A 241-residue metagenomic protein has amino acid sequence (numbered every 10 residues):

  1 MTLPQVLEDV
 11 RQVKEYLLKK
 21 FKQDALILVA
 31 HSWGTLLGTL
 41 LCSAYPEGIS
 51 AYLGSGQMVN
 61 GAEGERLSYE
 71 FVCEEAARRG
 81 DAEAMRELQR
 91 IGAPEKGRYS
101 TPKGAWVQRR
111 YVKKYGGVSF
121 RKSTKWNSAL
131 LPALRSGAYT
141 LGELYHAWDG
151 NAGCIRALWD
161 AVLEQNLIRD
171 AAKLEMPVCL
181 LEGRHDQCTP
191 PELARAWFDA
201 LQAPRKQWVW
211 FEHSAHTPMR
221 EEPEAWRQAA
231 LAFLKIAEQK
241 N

Functional and structural regions predicted by a protein language model:
Q5-A25: Conserved acidic catalytic loop of the alpha/beta-hydrolase fold
D24-R66: Conserved hydrolase catalytic core segment
L67, E75-R169, M176: Alpha/beta-hydrolase
L174, L180-E182, D186: Short beta-strand/loop motif that positions the catalytic acidic residue of the alpha/beta-hydrolase fold
Q187-L193: Conserved alpha/beta-hydrolase "acid-adjacent" motif
D199-T217: Catalytic histidine neighborhood in serine/cysteine hydrolases with alpha/beta-hydrolase-type architecture
S214-R227: Catalytic histidine-centered segment of alpha/beta-hydrolase-like enzymes
A229-K240: C-terminal alpha-helix
